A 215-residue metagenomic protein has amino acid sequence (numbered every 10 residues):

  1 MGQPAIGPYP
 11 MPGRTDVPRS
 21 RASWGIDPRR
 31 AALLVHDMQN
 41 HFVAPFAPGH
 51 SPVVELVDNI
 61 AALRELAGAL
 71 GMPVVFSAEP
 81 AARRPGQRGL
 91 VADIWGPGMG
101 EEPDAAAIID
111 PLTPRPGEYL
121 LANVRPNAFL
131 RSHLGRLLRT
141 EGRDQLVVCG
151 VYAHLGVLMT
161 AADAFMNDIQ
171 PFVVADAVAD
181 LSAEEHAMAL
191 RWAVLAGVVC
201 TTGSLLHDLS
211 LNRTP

Functional and structural regions predicted by a protein language model:
M1-A32, A62-L70, W95-P215: Active-site-adjacent betaalpha module
R29, A47-E79: A short alpha/beta connector and helix-capping loop motif
V35, M72-R84, V174: Short beta-strand segments at enzyme active-site cores
D37-M38, P80, V151, A177: Active-site metal-binding loops of divalent metal-dependent hydrolases
N40-P45: Short acidic, Gly/Ser-rich segments with clustered Asp/Glu that frequently serve as metal-coordination loops in enzyme
H50-V53, A92-D93, F165-M166: Glycine-rich, phosphate-binding/catalytic loops in enzymes
R83-E101: Acidic/polar short surface loop at catalytic or gating sites that assists cofactor/ion binding and chemistry
